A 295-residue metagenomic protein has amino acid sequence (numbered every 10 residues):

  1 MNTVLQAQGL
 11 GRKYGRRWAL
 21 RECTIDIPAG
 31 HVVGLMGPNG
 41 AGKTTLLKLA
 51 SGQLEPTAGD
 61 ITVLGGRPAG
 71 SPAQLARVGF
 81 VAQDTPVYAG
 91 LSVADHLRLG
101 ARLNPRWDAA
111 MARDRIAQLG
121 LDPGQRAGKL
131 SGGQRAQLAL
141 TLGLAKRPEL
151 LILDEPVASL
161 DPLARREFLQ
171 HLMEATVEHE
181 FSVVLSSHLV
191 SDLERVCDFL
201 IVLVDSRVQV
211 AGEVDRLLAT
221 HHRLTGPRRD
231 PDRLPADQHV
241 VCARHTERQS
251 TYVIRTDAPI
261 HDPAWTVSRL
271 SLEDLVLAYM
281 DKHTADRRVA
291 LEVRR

Functional and structural regions predicted by a protein language model:
N2-A7, R12-S191, R195-V204, Q209-V210: ABC transporter nucleotide-binding domains
W18, P72, A110-D114, D215 (+3 more regions): Generic alpha-helical secondary structure signal
Q74, L121, V177, L234-A236 (+2 more regions): Short, structurally constrained coil/turn elements that cap an alpha-helix or connect an alpha-helix to the following
S92, E213, S268-S271: Short loop/turn segments at beta->alpha junctions
L151-P156, D230-L234, A258-D262: Short, surface-exposed beta-strand/loop "edge" segments at domain boundaries and coil↔beta transitions
F168-I254, L291: ABC transporter nucleotide-binding domain
V241-C242, T246-R295: C-terminal coupling/interaction segments
